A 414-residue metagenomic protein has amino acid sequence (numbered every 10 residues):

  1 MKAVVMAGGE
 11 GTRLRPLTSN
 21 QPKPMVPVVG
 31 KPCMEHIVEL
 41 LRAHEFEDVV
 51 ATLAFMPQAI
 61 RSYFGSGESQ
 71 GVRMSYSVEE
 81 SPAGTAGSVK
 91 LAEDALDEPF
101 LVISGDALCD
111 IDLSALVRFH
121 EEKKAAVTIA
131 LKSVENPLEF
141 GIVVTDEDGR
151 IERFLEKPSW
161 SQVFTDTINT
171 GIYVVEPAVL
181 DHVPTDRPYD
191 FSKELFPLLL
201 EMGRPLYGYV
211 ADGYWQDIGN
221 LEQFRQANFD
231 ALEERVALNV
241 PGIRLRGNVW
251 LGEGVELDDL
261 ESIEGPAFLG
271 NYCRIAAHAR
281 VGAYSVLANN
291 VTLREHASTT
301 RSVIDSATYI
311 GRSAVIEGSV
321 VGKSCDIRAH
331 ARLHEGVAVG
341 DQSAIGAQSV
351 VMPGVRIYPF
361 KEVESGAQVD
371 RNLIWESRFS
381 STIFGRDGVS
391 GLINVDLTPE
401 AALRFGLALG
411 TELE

Functional and structural regions predicted by a protein language model:
M1-R61: N-terminal glycine-rich phosphate-binding loop and ensuing alpha1 helix
I60-E147, P184: Conserved beta-loop-beta/alpha segment of the NTase-like Rossmann-fold superfamily that binds/positions NTPs
F100-L101, L108, S114-E121, V134-P137 (+1 more regions): Catalytic-core segments of class I nucleotidyltransferases/pyrophosphorylases that form NMP-activated intermediates
D110, Y189-D190, L221, I383 (+2 more regions): Electropositive phosphate-/nucleotide-binding environments in soluble metabolic enzymes
R187, L200-S298: Extended, small-residue-rich solenoid/repeat segments and analogous flexible loops that form exposed scaffolds
T292-V389, I393-N394, L403: Glycine-rich hexapeptide-repeat left-handed beta-helix
G406-E414: Glycine-rich phosphate/diphosphate-binding loops that line cofactor/substrate pockets in enzymes
